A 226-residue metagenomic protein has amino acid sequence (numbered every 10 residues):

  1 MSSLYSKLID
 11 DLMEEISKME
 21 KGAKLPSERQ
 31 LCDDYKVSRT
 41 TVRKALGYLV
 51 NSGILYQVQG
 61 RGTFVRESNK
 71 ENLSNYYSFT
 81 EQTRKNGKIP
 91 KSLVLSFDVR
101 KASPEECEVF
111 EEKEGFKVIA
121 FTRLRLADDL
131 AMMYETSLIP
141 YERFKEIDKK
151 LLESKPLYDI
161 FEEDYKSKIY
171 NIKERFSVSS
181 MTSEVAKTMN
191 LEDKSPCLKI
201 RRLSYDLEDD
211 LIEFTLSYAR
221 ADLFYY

Functional and structural regions predicted by a protein language model:
M1-R39, K85: Extreme N-terminal segment that seeds HTH/winged-HTH DNA-binding domains in transcriptional regulators
K21-K24, L55, A131: Conserved hydrophobic residue
E28, S74-K88: Short glycine- and basic-residue-enriched patches
A45: Residues in the recognition helix of alpha-helical DNA-binding motifs
G53-G60, R66: Beta-hairpin "wing" of winged helix-turn-helix
P90-Y226: C-terminal all-alpha effector/ligand-binding and dimerization domain of prokaryotic HTH-type transcriptional repressors
